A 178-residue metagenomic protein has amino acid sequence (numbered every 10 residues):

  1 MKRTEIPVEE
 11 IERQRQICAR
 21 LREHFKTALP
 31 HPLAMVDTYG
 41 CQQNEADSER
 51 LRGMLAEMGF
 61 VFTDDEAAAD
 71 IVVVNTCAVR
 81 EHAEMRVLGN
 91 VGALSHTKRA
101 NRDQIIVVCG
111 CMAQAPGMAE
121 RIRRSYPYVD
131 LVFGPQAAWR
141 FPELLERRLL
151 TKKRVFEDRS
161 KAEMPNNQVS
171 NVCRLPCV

Functional and structural regions predicted by a protein language model:
M1-V178: Proteins enriched for Cys/Gly/acidic motifs involved in redox and nucleic-acid/cofactor modification
